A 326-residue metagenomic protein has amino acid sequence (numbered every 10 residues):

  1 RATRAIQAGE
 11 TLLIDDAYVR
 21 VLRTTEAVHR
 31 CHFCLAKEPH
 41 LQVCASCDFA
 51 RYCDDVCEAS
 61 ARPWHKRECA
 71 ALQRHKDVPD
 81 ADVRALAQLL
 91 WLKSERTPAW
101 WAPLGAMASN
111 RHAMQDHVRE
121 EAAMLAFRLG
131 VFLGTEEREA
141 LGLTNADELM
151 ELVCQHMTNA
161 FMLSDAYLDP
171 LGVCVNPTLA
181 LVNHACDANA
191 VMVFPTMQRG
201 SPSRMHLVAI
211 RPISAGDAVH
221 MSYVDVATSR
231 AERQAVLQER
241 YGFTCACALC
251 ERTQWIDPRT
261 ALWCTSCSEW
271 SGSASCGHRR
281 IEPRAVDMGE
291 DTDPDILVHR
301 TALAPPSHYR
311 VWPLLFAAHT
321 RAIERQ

Functional and structural regions predicted by a protein language model:
R1-Q326: Short alpha-helical interaction motifs and adjacent low-complexity tails used for partner binding in regulatory proteins
